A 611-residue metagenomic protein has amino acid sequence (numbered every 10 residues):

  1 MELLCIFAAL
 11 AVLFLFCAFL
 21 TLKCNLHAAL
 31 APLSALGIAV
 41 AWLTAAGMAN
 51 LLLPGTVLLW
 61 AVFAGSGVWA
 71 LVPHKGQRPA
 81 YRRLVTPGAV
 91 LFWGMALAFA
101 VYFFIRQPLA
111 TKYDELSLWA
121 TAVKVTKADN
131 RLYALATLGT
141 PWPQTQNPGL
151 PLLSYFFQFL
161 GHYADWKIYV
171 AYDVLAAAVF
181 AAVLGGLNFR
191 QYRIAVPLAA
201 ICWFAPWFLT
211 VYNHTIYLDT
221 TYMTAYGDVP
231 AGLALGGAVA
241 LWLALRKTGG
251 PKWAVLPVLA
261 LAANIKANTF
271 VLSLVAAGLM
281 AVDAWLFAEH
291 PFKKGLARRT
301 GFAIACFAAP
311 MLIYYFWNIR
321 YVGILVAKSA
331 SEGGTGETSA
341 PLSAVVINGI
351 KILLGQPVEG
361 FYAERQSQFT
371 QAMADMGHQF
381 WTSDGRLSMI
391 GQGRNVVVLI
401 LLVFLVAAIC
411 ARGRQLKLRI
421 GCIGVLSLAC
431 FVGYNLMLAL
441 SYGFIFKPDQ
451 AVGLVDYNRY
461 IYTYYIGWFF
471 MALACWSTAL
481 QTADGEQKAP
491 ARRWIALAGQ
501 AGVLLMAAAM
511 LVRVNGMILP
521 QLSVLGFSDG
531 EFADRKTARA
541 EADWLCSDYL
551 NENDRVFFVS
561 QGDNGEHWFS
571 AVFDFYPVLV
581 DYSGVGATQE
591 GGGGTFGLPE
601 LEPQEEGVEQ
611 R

Functional and structural regions predicted by a protein language model:
M1-R83: Membrane-embedded, hydrophobic transmembrane alpha-helices
W42-G47, K252-A267, V271-G278, A309: Membrane-interface alpha helices of multi-pass inner-membrane proteins
G76, R83, L272-F307, D581-G584: Perimembrane helix-loop-helix junctions
A98-P197, T220: Active-site lumenal/periplasmic loops and adjacent helix-entry segments of GT-C-fold, multi-pass membrane
Q107-A110, L153, L296-A407: Membrane-lumen/periplasm interface segments of specific transmembrane helices in polyprenyl phosphate-linked
A225-L235, I265, V271-L272, P448-T478: Hydrophobic/aromatic-rich transmembrane helices and adjacent perimembrane loops
G250-L259, G278, L296-A308, L428 (+1 more regions): Signature aromatic-anchored transmembrane alpha helix within multi-pass, membrane-resident enzymes that catalyze glycan
L504-W568: Membrane-embedded, lumen/periplasm-facing catalytic core of multi-pass transferases that use lipid-linked donors
